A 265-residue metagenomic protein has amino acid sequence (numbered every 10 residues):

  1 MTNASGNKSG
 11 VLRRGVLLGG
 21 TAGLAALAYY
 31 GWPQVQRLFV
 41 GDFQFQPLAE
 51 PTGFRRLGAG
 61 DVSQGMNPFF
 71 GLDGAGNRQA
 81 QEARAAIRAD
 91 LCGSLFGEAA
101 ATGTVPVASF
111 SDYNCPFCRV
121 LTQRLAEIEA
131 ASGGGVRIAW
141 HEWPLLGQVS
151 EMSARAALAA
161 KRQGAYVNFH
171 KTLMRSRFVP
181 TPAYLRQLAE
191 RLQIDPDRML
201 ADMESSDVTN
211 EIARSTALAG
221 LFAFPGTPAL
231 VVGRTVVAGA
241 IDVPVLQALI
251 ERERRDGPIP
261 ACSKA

Functional and structural regions predicted by a protein language model:
G6-L145, A213-T216, G220, I259-A265: Extracytoplasmic thiol/disulfide redox context detector
P144-T227, V231-K264: Cysteine-centric redox/oxidoreductase cores and disulfide-bonded domains
